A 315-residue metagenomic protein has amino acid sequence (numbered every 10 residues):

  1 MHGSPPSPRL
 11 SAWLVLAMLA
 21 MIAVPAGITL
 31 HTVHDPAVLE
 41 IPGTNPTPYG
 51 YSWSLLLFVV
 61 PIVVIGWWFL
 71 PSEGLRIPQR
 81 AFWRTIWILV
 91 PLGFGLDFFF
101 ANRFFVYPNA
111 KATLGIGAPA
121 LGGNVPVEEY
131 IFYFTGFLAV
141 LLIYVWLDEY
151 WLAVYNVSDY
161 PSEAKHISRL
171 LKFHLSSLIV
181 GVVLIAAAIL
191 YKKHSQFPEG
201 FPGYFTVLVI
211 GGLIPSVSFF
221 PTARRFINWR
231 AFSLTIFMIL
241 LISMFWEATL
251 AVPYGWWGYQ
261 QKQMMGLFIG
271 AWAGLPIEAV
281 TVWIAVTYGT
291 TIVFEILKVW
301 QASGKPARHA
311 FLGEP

Functional and structural regions predicted by a protein language model:
H2-P315: Aromatic-rich, lipid-facing transmembrane alpha helices and their immediate juxtamembrane interface loops in integral
